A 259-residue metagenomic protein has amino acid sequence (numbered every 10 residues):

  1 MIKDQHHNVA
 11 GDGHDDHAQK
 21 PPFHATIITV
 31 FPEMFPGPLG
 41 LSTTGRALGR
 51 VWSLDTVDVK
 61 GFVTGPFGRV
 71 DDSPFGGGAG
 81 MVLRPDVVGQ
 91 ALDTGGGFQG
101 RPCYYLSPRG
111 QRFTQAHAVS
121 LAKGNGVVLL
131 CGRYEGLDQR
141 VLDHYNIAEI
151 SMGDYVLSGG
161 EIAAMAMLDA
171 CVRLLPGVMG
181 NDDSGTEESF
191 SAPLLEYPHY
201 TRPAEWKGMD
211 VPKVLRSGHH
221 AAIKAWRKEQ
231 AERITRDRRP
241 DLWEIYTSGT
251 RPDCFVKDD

Functional and structural regions predicted by a protein language model:
M1-G95, H220-E244: N-terminal nucleotide/polyanion-binding subdomain common to many enzyme families
T26-I28, D55-V57, P102-Y104, V127-L129 (+1 more regions): Hydrophobic/aromatic beta-strand patches that form the interior of the parallel beta-sheet core in alpha/beta enzyme
V30, V59, L106-R109, C131-Y134 (+2 more regions): Fold-independent oxyanion-binding glycine-rich loops and adjacent beta-strand/coil segments at enzyme active sites
S42-A47, V119-K123, H144-N146: Short, solvent-exposed amphipathic alpha-helical segments in soluble enzyme and RNA/protein-processing domains
L83-R133, D138-Q139: S-adenosyl-L-methionine/SAH cofactor-binding core of RNA-modifying enzymes
L137, V141-F190: Structured adenosyl-cofactor binding patch, chiefly the S-adenosyl-L-methionine
F190-S248, P252: Long, charged alpha-helical interface segments
R251-D259: Oxyanion-binding "anion nests"
